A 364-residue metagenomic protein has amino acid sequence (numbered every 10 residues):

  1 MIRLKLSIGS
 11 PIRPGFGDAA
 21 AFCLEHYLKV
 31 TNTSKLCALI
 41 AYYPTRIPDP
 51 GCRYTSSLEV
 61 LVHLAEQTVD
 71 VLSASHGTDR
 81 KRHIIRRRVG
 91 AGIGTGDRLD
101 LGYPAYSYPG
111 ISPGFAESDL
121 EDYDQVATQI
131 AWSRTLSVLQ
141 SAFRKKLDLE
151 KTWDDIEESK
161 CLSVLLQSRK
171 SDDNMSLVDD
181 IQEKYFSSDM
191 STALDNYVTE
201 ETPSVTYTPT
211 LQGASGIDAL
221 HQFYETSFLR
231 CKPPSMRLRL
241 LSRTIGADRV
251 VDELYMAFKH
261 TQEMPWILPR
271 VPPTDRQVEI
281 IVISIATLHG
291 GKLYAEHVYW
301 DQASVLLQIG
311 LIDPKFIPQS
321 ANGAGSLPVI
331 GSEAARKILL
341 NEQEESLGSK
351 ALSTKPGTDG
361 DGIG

Functional and structural regions predicted by a protein language model:
M1-K5: Serine-hydrolase catalytic machinery in alpha/beta-hydrolase-like enzymes
L6-H26, T33-S73, D79-I84, G92-G364: C-terminal and inter-domain tail/linker signature
